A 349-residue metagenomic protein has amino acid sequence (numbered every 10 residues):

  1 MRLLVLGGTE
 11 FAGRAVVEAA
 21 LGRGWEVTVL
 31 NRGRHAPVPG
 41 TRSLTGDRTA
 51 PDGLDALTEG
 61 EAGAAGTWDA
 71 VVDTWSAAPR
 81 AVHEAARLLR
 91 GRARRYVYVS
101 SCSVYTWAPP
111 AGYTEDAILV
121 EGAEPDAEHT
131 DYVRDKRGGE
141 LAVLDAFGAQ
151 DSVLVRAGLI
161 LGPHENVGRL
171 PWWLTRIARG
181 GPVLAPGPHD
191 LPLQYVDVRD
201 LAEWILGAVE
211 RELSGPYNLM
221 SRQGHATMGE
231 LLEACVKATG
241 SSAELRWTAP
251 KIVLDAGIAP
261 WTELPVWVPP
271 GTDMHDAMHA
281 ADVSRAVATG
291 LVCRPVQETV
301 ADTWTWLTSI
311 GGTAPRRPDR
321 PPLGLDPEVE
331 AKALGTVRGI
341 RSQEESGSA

Functional and structural regions predicted by a protein language model:
L3-R23: N-terminal Rossmann NAD(P)H-binding glycine-rich loop of SDR-like oxidoreductase domains
V29-R34, D47-R48: N-terminal Rossmann-fold cofactor-binding loop
L44-W68, R80-H83: Conserved Rossmann-fold cofactor-binding substructure of NAD(P)-dependent oxidoreductases
D69-T74, V97: N-terminal Rossmann-like NAD(P) cofactor-binding module of classical short-chain dehydrogenase/reductase
E84-R137, D145-A146, V153: Conserved Rossmann-fold NAD(P)-dependent oxidoreductase catalytic core, especially the SDR/UDP-sugar
E140-H164: Conserved beta-loop-beta element that borders a ligand/cofactor-binding pocket
G168-W173, P186-R211, G215-N218, E298: Substrate-positioning beta->alpha
G207-M274, D282-S284, D302-W304, G311-A349: Mid/C-terminal beta-alpha module of Rossmann-like enzyme folds, strongest in SDR-family dehydrogenases/epimerases
